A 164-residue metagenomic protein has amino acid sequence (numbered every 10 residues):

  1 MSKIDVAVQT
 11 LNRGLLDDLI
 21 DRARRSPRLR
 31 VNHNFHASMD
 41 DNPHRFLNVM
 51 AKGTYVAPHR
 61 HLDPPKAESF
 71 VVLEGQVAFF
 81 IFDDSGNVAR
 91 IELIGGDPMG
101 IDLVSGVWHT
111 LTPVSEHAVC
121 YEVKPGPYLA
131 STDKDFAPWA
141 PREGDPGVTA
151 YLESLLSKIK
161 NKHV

Functional and structural regions predicted by a protein language model:
M1-P43, I91-I94, V148-V164: A short, N-terminal "cap"/entry segment at the start of jelly-roll beta-barrel domains of the cupin/DSBH fold
N34-S38, A57-D63, I81, T112-P113: Short histidine-centered beta-strand/loop micro-motifs that create catalytic or ligand/metal-coordination sites
F46-N48, A67-V72, I101, L111: His/acidic/aromatic-lined binding-pocket segments of jelly-roll/cupin-type domains and related regulatory beta-sandwich
L47-K66: Conserved short histidine dyad/triad with adjacent acidic residue
A51, P65-D83: Glycine- and acidic-residue-biased ligand/ion/polar-headgroup-sensing regions
Y55-A57, A78, P98-T110, Y128: Histidine-centered metal-chelating micro-motifs
S69, D83-G106: Short acidic-glycine-tyrosine-enriched beta hairpin
N87, T110-V164: Double-stranded beta-helix
